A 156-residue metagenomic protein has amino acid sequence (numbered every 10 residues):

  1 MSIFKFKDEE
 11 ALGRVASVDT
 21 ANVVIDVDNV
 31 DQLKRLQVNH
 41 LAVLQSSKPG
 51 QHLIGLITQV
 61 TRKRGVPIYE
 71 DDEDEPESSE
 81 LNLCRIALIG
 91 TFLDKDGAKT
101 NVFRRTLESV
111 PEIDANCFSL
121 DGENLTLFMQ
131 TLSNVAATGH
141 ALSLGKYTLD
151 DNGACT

Functional and structural regions predicted by a protein language model:
M1-T156: Basic- and hydrophobic-enriched, low-structure N-terminal and domain-boundary segments that flank ATP-binding catalytic
